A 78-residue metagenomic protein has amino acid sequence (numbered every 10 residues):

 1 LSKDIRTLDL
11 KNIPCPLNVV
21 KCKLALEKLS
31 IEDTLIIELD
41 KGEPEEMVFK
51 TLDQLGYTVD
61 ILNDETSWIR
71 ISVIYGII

Functional and structural regions predicted by a protein language model:
L1-S30: An N-terminal amphipathic alpha-helical segment
D9-K11, E38, L62: Solvent-exposed beta-strand sheet faces enriched in polar/charged residues
L10-C15, D33-L35, E45-K50: Short linear motifs at secondary-structure transitions and domain/linker junctions
N12, K41, Y75-I77: Non-catalytic surface loops within mature trypsin-like serine protease
L17-L24, G42-Y57: Amphipathic alpha-helical interaction surfaces in cytosolic regulatory modules
E27-D40: Short glycine-rich, basic-tinged beta-strand/loop micro-motifs
K50-I78: C-terminal structural segments of small proteins and small subunits
